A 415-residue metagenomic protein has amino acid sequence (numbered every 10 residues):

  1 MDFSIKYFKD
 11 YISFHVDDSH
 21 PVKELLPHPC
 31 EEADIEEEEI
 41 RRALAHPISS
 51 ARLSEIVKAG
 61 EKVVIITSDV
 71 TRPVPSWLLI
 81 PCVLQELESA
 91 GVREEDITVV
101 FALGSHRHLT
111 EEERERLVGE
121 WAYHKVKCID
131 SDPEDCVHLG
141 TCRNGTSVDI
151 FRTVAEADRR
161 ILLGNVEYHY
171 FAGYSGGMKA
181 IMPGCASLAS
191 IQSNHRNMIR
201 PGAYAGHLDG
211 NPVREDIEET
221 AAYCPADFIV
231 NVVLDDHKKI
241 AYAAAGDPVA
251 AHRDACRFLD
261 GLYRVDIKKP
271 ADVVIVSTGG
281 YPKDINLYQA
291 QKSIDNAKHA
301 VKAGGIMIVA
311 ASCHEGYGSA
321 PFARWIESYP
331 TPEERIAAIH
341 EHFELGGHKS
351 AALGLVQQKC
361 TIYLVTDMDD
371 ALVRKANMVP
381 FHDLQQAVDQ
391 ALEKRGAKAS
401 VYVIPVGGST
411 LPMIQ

Functional and structural regions predicted by a protein language model:
M1-L44: N-terminal amphipathic/basic leader segments beginning at the initiator methionine
K62-P73, T98-G104, L162, I275-S277: Short glycine-rich or small-residue beta-strand-to-loop segments that form or flank ligand, phosphate, metal/Fe-S
R72-V92, A290-A300: Histidine-anchored nucleotide/phosphate-binding helix
E94-S105, I306-A311, T361-T366: Short internal beta-strands
L109-S175: An acidic, phosphate/nucleotide-engaging active-site surface
Y204-Y281: Membrane-embedded hairpin module used as a gating/binding unit in multi-pass transport and secretion proteins
D284-Y363: C-terminal catalytic subdomain
G347-S409: Internal helix-turn-beta structural module
